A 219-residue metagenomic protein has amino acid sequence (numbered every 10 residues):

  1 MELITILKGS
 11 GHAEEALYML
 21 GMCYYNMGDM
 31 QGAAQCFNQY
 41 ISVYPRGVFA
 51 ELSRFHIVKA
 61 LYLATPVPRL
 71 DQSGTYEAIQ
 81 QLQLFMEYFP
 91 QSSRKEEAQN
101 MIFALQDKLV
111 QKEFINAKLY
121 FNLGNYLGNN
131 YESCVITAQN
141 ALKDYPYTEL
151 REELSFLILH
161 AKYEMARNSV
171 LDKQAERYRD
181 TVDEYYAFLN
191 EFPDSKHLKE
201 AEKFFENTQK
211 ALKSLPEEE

Functional and structural regions predicted by a protein language model:
M1-E219: Acidic, polar-rich low-complexity tracts and alpha-helical solenoid repeat scaffolds
